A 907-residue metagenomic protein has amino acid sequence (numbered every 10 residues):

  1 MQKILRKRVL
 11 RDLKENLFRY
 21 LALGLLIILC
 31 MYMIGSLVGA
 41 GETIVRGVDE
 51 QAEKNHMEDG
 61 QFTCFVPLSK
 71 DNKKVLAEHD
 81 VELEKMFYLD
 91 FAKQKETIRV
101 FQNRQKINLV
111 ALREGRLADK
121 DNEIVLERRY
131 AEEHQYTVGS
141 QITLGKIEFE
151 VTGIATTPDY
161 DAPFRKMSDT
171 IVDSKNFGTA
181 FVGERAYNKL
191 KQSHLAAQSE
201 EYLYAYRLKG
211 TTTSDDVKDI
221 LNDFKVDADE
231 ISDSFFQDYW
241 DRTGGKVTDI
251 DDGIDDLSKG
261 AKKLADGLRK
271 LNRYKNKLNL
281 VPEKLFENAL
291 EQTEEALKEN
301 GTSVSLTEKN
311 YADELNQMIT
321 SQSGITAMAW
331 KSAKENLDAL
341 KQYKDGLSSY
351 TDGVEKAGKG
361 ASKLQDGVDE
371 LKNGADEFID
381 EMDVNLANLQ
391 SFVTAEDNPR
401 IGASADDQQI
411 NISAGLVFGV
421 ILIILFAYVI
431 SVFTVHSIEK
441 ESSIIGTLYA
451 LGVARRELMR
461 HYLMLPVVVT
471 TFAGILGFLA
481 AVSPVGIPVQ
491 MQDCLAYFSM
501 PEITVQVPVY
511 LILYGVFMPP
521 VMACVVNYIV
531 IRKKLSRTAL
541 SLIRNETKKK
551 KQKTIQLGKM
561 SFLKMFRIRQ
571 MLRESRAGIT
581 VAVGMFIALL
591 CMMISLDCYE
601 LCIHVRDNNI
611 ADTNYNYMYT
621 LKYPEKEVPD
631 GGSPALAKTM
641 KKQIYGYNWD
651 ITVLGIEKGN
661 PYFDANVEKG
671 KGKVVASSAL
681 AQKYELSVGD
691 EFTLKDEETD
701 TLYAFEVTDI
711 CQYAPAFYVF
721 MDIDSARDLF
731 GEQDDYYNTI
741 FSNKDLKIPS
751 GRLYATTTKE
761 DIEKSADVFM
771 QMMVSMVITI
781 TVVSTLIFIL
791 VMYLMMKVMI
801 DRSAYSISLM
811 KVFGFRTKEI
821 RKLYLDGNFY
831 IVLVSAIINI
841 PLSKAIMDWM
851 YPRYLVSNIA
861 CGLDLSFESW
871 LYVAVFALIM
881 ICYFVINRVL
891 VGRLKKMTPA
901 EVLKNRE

Functional and structural regions predicted by a protein language model:
K3, L535-Q552, G892-E907: Short cytosolic juxtamembrane segments of multi-pass membrane proteins
E15-I44, D256, K263, K270 (+8 more regions): Hydrophobic alpha-helical transmembrane segments of multi-pass inner-membrane transport and secretion
F18, A40, V45-V48, E53 (+10 more regions): Peri-transmembrane interface segments
L23-K74, Y88-L89, E127, F286 (+4 more regions): Membrane-interface junction motifs in transport/secretion proteins
V38-G41, A77-K120, E148-P158, K166-D169 (+2 more regions): The feature marks short, hydrophobic/small-residue-biased sequence motifs that occur predominantly
L112-K191, L203, L208-T211, F286 (+3 more regions): Hydrophobic secondary-structure segments that place a key small or acidic residue at a functional site
I475-L513, K822, L833-E901: Short helix-loop junctions at transmembrane helix boundaries
F562-K683, S687-T699, M772: Juxtamembrane segments of multi-pass membrane proteins
